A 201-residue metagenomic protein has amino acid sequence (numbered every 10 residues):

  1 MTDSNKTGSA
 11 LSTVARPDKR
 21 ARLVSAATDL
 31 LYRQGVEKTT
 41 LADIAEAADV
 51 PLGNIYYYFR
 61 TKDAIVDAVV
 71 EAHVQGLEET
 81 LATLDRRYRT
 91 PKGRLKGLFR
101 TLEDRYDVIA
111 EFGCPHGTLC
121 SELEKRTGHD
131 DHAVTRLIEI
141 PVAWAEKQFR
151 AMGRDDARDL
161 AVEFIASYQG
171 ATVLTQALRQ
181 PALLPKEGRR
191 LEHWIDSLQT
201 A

Functional and structural regions predicted by a protein language model:
M1-D18, A201: N-terminal intrinsically disordered/low-complexity leader segments
T2-A10, L41, I55, F59 (+2 more regions): Feature detects amphipathic, helix-rich regulatory segments
K19, L23-L31, H73, L102 (+1 more regions): Short hydrophobic clusters on alpha-helical segments that form packing/core surfaces in small helical domains
R22, A26, L30-A64, A68: Helix-turn-helix
A68, A82-F112, A161-F164: Hydrophobic alpha-helical connector segments
E71-L77: Short, basic, alpha-helical segments at the C-terminal edge of helix-turn-helix-like DNA-binding modules
G93-R94, V108-H129: Amphipathic alpha-helical segments used for helix-helix packing
Y106, H116, T127-E139, R150-Q199: Hydrophobic/aromatic-rich alpha-helical bundle segments in the mid-to-C-terminal region
